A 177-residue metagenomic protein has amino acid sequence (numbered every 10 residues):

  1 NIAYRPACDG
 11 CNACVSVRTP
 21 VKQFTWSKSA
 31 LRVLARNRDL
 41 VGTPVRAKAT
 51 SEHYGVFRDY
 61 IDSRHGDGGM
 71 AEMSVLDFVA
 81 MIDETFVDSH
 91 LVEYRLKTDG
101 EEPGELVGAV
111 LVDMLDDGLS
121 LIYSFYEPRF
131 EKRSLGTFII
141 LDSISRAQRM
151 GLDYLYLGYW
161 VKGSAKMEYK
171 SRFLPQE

Functional and structural regions predicted by a protein language model:
A3-C11, S16-K132: A conserved beta-strand-loop-helix scaffold within acyl/acetyltransferase catalytic domains
F57, I140-S143, K170: Residue-level preference for non-acidic, small/hydrophobic
D117, M150-L155, K166: A short pocket-lining beta-strand/turn micro-motif at the edge of beta-sheets
K132-I144: Conserved acetyl-CoA-binding loop-helix of GNAT-fold acetyltransferases
L141-D153: Conserved acyl-CoA
G158: C-terminal binding/interaction regions
V161-Q176: Conserved active-site alpha-helix within GNAT-family acetyltransferase domains
